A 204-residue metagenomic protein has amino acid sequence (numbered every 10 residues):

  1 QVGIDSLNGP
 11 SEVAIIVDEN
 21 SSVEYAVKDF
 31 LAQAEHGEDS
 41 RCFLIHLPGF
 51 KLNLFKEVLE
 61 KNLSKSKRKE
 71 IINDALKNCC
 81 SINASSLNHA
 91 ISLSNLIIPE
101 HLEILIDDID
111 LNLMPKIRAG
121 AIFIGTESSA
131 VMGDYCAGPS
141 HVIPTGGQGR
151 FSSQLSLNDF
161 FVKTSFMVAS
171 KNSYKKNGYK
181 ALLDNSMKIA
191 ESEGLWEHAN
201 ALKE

Functional and structural regions predicted by a protein language model:
Q1-C42: Conserved NAD(P)+-binding/catalytic subdomain of aldehyde/semialdehyde dehydrogenases
S6-E12, E38-I45, G49, N53 (+5 more regions): Gly/Ser/Thr-rich active-site loops/lids in small-molecule metabolic enzymes that frequently grip phosphoryl groups
L7, N20-K28, I45, G49 (+4 more regions): Electropositive phosphate-/nucleotide-binding environments in soluble metabolic enzymes
E12-I15, S40-L44, C79-I82, E100-E103 (+4 more regions): Structural motif
D18, F43, N78, Q148 (+1 more regions): Conserved short-loop catalytic and cofactor-binding motifs
S22, A32, H36, L44-A119: A glycine- and small/hydrophobic-rich beta-loop-beta segment that serves as a flexible "lid/hinge" or phosphate-binding
Y25, D29-A32, L54-V58, S92-L93 (+3 more regions): Alpha-helical scaffold segments in soluble metabolic enzymes
L111-E204: C-terminal segments
